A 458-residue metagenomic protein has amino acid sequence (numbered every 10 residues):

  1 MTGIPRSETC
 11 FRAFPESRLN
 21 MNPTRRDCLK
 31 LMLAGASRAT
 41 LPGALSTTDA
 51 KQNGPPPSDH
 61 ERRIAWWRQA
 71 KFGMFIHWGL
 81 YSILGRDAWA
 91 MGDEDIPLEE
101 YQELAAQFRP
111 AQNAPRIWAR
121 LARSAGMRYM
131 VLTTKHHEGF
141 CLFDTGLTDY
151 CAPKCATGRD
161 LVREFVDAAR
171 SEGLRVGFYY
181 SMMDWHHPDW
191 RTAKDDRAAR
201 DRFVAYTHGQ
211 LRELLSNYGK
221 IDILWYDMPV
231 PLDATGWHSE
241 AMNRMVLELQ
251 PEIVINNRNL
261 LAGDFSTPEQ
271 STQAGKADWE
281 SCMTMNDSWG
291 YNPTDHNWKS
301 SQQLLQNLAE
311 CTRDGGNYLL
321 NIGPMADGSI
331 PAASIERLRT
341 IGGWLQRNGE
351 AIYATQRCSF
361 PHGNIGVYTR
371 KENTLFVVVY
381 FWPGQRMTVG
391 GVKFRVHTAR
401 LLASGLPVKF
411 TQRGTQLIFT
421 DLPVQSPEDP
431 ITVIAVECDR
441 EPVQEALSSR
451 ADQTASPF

Functional and structural regions predicted by a protein language model:
F14, N20-A36: N-terminal secretory signal peptides and thylakoid transit peptides that target proteins across membranes
L33, T48-F458: Mature catalytic domains of secreted/periplasmic carbohydrate-active enzymes
P42-A44: C-terminal segment of classical bacterial N-terminal signal peptides
